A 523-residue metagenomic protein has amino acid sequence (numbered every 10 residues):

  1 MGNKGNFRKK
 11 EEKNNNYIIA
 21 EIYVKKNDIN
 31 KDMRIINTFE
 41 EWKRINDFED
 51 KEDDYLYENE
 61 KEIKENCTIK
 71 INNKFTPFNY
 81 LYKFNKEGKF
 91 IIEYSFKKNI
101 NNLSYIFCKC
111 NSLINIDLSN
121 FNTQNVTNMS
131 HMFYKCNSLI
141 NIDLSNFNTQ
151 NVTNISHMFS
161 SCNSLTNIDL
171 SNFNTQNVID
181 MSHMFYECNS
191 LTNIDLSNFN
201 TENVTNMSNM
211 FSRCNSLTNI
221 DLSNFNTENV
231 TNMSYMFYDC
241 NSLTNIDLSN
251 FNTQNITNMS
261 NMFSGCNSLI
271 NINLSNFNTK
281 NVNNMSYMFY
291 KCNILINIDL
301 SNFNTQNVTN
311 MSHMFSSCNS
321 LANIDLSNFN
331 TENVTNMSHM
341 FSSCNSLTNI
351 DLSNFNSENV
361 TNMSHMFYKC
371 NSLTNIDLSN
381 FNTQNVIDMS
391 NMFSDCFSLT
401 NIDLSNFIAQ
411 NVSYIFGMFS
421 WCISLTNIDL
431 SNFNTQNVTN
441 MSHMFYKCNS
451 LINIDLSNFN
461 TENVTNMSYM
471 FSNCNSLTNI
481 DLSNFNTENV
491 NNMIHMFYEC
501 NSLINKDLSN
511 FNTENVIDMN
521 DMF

Functional and structural regions predicted by a protein language model:
M1-Q124: N-terminal capping/linker segments that flank leucine-rich repeat
G5, N37, N46, Y105 (+33 more regions): Short non-domain terminal segments
F90-K98, S112-N125, S138-N151, S164-N177 (+13 more regions): Structural signature of tandem-repeat unit edges
N102-K109, T127-C136, T153-C162, I179-C188 (+13 more regions): Core hydrophobic positions of leucine-rich repeats
